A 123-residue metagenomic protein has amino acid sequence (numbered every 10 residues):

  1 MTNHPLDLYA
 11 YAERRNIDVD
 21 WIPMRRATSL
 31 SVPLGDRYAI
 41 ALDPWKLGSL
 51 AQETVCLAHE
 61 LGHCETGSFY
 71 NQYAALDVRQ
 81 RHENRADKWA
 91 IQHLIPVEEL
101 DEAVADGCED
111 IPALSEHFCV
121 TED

Functional and structural regions predicted by a protein language model:
M1-D123: Active-site hotspot residues in diverse enzymes, especially metal/ion-binding acidic/histidine motifs
